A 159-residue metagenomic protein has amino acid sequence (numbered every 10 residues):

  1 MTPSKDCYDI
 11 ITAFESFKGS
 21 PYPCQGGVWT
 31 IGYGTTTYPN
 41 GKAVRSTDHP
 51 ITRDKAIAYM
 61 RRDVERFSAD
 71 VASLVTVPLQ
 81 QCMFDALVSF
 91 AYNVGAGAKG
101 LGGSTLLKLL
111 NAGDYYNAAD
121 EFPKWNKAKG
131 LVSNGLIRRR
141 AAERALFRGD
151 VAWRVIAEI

Functional and structural regions predicted by a protein language model:
M1-G27, T35-V44, I51, K55-R62 (+3 more regions): Long, amphipathic alpha-helical surface segments
I11, M83-A91, E121-P123: Short alpha-helical scaffolding segments that buttress acidic/His motifs in well-ordered protein cores
I31: Conserved functional hotspot residues at active sites or interaction interfaces
S73-C82, A86: Short, structured surface segments that line ligand/substrate-binding pockets
